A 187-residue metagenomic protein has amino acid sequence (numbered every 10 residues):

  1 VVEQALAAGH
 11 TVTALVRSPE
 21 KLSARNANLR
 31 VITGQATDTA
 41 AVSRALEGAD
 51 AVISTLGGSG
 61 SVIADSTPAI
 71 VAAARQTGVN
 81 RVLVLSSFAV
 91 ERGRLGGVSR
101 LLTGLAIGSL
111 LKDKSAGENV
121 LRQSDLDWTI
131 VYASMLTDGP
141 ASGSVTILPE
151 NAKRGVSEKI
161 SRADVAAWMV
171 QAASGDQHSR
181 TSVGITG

Functional and structural regions predicted by a protein language model:
V1-A27, T39-S43, S59-A64, T77-R81 (+1 more regions): Oxidoreductase cofactor-interface core, primarily capturing Rossmann-like NAD(P)-dependent enzymes
I32-G34: Cofactor-binding loops of NAD(P)H-dependent oxidoreductases, dominated by short-chain dehydrogenase/reductases
A49: An anion/phosphate-binding loop that grips the pyrophosphate of nucleotide cofactors and donors
S54-T55: Short, well-ordered coil/turn residues at beta-beta hairpins and beta-strand->alpha-helix junctions within
A69, A73: Short, conserved SAM-binding segment of the class I
